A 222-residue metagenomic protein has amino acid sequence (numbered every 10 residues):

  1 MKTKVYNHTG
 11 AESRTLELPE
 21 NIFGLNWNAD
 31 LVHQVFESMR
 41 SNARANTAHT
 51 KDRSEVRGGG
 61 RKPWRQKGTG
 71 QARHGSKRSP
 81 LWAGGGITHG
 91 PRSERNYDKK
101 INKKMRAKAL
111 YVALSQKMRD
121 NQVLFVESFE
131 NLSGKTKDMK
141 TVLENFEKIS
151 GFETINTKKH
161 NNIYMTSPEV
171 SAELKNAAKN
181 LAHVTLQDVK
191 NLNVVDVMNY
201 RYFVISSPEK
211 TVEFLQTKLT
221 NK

Functional and structural regions predicted by a protein language model:
M1-A45, R92-K222: Extended polybasic, low-complexity segments that bind anionic RNA or targeting/receptor surfaces
A45-A48, S54: Short, structured surface segments that line ligand/substrate-binding pockets
T50, K77, V189-K190: Short loop/turn and capping residues at structural boundaries
R53-P91: Glycine/serine-rich anion-binding loops at beta->alpha junctions that coordinate negatively charged ligand groups
